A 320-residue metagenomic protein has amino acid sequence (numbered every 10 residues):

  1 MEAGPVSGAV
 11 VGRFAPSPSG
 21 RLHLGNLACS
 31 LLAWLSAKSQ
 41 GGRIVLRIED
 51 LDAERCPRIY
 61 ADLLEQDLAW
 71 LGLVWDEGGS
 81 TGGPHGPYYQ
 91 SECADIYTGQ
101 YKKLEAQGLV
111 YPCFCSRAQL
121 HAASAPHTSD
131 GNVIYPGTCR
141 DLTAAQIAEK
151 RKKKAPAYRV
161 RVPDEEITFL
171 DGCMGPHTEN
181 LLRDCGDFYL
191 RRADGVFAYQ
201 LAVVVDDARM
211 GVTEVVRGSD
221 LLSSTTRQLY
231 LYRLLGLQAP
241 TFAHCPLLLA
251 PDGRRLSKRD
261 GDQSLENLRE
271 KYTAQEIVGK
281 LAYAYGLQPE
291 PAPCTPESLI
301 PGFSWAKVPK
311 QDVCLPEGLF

Functional and structural regions predicted by a protein language model:
M1-R21, S39, I44, L71 (+4 more regions): Non-catalytic terminal extensions that flank enzyme cores
E2-S124, T128, S219-D220, S224-L237 (+2 more regions): N-terminal Rossmann-like or analogous alpha/beta NTP/dinucleotide-binding catalytic cores that position adenine
H23, G86-S91, K152-P156, Q200-V205 (+4 more regions): Noncatalytic linker/hinge segments flanking ATPase motor cores
E49, S80, H244, L268-R269: Sparse recognition of residues in long alpha-helices and their boundaries
D52-D62, A250-R254, P301-P309: Short, mixed-charge aromatic SLiMs
A61, A94, R117-L120, N132 (+5 more regions): Alpha-helix initiation and N-capping motif
K102-A106, A208, R269, A282: Alpha-helix boundary recognition
A118-S257, S264-L268, E317-F320: Active-site cores that bind ATP or allylic diphosphates and position pyrophosphate for catalysis
